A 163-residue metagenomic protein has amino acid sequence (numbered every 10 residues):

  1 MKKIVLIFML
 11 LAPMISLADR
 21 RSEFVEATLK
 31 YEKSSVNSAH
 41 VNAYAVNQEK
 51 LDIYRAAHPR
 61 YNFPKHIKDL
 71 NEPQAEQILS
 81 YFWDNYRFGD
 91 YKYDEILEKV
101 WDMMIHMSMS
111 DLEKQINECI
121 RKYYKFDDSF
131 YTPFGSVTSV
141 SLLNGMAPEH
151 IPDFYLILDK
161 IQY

Functional and structural regions predicted by a protein language model:
I4-P13: Sec-dependent N-terminal signal peptides
A18-Y163: Cell-wall polysaccharide-cleaving catalytic domain and substrate-binding groove, primarily in peptidoglycan/chitin
